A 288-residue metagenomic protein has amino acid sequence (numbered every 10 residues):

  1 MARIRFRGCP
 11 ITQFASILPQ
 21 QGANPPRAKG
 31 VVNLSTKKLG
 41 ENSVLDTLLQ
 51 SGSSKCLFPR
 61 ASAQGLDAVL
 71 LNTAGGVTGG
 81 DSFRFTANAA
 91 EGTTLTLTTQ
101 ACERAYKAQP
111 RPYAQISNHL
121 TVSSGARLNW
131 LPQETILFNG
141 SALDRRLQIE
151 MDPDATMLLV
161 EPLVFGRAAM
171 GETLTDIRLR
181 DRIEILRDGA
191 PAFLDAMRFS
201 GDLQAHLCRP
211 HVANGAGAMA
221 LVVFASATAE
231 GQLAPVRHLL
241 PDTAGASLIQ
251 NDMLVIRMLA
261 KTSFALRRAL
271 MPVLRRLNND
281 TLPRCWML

Functional and structural regions predicted by a protein language model:
A2-E134, N139, R275: N-terminal, charged/glycine-rich beta-strand/loop interface patches
A28, Q50, A114, S141 (+3 more regions): A short, structural micro-pattern
V32, F83, I116-N118, A126 (+3 more regions): One face of beta-strands
S54-F58, Y106-R111, G140-A142, A168-E172 (+2 more regions): A short, polar/proline- and glycine-enriched secondary-structure boundary/capping micro-motif
A89-E91, T99-A101, V122-S124, P132-E134 (+6 more regions): Short, structured patches in soluble enzyme cores that scaffold and shape functional sites
T94-T96, R127-N129, T156-L158, A220-L221 (+1 more regions): Structural motif
R111-T173: Internal, conserved structured core segments that host functional sites
L163-L288: A structural signal for small-residue-enriched, beta-sheet-centric alpha/beta enzyme cores and oligomeric scaffold folds
